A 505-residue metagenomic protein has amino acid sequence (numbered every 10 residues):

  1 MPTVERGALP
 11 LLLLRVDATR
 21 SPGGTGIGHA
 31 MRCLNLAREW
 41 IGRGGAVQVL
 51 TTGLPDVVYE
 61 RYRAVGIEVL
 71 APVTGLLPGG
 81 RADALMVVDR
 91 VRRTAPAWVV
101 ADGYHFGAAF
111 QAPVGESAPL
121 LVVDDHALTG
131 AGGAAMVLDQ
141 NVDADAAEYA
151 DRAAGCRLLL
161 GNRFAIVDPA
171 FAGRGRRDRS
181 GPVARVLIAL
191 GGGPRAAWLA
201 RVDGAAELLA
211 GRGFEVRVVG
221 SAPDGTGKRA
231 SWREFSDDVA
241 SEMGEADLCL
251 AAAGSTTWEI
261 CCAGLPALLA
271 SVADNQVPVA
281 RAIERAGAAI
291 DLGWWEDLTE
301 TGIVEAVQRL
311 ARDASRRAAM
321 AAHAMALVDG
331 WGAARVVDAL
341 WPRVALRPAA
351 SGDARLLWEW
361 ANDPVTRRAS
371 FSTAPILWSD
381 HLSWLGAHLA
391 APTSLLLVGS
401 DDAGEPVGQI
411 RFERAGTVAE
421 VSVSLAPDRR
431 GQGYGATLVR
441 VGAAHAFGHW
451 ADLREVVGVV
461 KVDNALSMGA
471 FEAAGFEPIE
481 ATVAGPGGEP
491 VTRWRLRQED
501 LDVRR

Functional and structural regions predicted by a protein language model:
L14-I27, R32-G42, T52-V65, V69-R152: Active-site and donor-binding regions of nucleotide-sugar-utilizing enzymes
A131-A196: A nucleotide-sugar donor-handling region in carbohydrate enzymes
D237-A246, C261-C262: Short acidic alpha-helix that forms the nucleotide-activated donor recognition element in Leloir-type transferases
G244-S255, L265: Acidic donor-binding loop of glycosyltransferase active sites
R316-G330: A short, well-ordered alpha-helix in the C-terminal region of glycosyltransferases
D329-V344: C-terminal alpha-helical cap of glycosyltransferases
V344-L356, W360-D363, L396, D402-R505: Acyl-donor (CoA/ACP) binding surface of acyl/acetyltransferases
G386-V398: A short helix-loop-beta-strand connector motif used in the catalytic cores of GNAT acetyltransferases and, in some
